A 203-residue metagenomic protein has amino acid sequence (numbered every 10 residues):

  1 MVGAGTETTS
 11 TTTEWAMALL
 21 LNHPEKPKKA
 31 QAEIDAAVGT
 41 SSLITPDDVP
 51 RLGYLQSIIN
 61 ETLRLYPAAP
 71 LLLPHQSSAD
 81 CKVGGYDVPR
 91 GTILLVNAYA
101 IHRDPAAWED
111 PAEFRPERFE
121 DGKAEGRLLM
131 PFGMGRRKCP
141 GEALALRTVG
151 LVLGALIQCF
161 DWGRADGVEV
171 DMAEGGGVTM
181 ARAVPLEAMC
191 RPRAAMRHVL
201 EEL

Functional and structural regions predicted by a protein language model:
T8-K26, Q31-E33, E142-C159: Cytochrome P450 catalytic-core helices
H23-K26, A69, D104, G135 (+1 more regions): A structure-centric feature marking long, well-folded core domains of fungal metabolic enzymes and membrane transporters
A30, T62, V88-G91, F114 (+3 more regions): Hydrophobic, well-ordered secondary-structure elements that form the walls of internal hydrophobic environments
D35-A37, S41, M134-L203: Cytochrome P450 proximal C-terminal region
L43-G84, P105: Conserved cytochrome P450 K-helix E-x-x-R motif and the immediately C-terminal K′/meander segment
R51-Y54, L128, A145: An acidic site on a long C-lobe helix of protein kinase domains
Y66, S78-D80, V96-K123: Conserved cytochrome P450 K-helix/beta-meander segment immediately N-terminal to the heme-binding cysteine loop
